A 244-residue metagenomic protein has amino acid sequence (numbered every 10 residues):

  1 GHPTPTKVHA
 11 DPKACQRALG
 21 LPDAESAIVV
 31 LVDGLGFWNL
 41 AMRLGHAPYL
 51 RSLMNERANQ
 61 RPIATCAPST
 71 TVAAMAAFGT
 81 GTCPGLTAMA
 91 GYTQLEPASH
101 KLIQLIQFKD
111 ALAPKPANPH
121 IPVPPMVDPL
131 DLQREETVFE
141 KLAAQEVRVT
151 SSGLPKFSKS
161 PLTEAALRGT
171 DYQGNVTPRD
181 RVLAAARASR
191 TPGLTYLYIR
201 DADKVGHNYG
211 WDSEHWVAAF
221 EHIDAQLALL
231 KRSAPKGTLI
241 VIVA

Functional and structural regions predicted by a protein language model:
G1-P12, L44-N59, A64-L194, Y198-W211: His/Asp/Glu-rich, glycine-adjacent segments that coordinate divalent cations and/or stabilize oxyanion chemistry on
D11-A24, L142, A185-S189, K231-K236: A short acidic-Thr-Gly-centered motif at the start of a beta-strand
P22-A47: TRNA-binding/sensing appendages of the translation machinery
D23-S26, G81, V217-E221: Catalytic cores of glycan-processing enzymes that make or break glycosidic bonds
E25-I28, T191-R200, T238-I240: Generic beta-sheet signal
I28-L31, H222-A244: Metal-dependent active-site segment of extracytoplasmic phospho-/sulfohydrolases and closely related
D180-L183, E221, A225: Short, contiguous clusters of charged residues that form electrostatic/catalytic patches at enzyme active sites, used
Y209-D224: Active-site-proximal segments of metal-dependent phosphoesterases and phosphodiesterases across multiple
